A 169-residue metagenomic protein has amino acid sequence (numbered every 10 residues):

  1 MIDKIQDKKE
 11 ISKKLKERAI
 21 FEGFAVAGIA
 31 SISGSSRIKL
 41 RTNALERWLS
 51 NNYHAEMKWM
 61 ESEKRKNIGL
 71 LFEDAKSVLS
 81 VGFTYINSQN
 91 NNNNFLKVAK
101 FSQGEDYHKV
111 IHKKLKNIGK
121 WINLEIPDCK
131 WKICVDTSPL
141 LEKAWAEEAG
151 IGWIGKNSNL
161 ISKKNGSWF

Functional and structural regions predicted by a protein language model:
M1-F169: Auxiliary alpha/beta "docking" domains used to position bulky ligands
